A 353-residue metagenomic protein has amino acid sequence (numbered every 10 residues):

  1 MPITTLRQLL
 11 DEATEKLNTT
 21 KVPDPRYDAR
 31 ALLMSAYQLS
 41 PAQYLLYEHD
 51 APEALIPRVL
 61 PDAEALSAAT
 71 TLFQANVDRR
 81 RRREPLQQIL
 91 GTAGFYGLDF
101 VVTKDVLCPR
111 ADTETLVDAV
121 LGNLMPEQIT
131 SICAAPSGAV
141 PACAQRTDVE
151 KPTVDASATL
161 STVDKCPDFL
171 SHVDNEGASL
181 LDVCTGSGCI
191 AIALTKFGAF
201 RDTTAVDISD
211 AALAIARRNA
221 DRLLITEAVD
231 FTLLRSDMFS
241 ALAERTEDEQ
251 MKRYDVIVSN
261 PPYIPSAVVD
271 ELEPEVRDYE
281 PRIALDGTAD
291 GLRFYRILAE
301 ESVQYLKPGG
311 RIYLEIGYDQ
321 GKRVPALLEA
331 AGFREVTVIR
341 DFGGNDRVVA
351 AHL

Functional and structural regions predicted by a protein language model:
M1-L55: Non-catalytic accessory regions of SAM-dependent methyltransferases
L17, A220, L224, S302 (+1 more regions): Conserved hydrophobic residues forming the short capping helix/wall of the S-adenosyl-L-methionine
L32, R83, T113, I190 (+5 more regions): Residue-level signal for inorganic ion chemistry
M34-N123: Conserved AdoMet
D99, D202, D230-T232, R334-T337: Conserved beta-strand segments of alpha/beta enzyme cores
T115-E271: Conserved SAM/SAH cofactor-binding pocket of Class I
Y263-R293: Mobile active-site "lid"/loop adjacent to the S-adenosyl-L-methionine
A289-H352: Conserved Class I SAM-dependent methyltransferase catalytic core
